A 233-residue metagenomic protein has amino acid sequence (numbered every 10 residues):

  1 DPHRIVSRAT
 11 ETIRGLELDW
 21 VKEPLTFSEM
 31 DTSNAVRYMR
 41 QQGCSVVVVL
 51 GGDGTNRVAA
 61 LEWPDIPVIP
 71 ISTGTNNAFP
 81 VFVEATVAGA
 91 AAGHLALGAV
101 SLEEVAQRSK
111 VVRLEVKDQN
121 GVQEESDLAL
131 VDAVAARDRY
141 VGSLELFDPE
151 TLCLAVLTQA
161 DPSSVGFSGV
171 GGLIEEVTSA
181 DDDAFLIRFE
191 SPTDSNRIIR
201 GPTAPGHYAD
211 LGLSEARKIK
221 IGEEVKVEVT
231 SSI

Functional and structural regions predicted by a protein language model:
D1, S33-N34, S195-I233: ATP/nucleoside-binding phosphotransfer catalytic cores, i.e., glycine-rich phosphate-binding loops
D1-H3, G52-D53, T73-G74: Short, ordered loop/turn segments at secondary-structure junctions
D1-V46, L61, S101: ATP/NTP phosphate-donor binding region
V6-A9, A59-E62, P80-V83, A129: Short acidic, glycine/serine/threonine-rich loops at helix termini
L25-F27, T73-N76: Short, acidic/turn-prone active-site loops that include or flank metal/cofactor- and phosphate-binding residues
V49-A60, N77-P80, S109: Short glycine/serine/threonine-rich phosphate/pyrophosphate-binding segments that cradle anionic phosphate groups
P67-T73: Short hydrophobic/aromatic-enriched beta-strand-loop microsegments
G74-R197: Catalytic core of DAGKc-family lipid kinases
